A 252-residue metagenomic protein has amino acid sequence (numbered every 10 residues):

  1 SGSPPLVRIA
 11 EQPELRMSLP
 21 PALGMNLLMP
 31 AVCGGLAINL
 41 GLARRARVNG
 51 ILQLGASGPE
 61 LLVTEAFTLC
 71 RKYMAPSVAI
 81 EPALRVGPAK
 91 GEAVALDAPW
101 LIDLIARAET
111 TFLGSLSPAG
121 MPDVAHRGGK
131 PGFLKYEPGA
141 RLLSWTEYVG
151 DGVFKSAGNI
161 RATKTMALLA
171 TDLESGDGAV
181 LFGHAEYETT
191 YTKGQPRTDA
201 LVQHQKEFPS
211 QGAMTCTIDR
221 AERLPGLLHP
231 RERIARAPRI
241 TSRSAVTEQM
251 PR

Functional and structural regions predicted by a protein language model:
S1-R252: Binding-site signature for planar aromatic cofactors or substrates
